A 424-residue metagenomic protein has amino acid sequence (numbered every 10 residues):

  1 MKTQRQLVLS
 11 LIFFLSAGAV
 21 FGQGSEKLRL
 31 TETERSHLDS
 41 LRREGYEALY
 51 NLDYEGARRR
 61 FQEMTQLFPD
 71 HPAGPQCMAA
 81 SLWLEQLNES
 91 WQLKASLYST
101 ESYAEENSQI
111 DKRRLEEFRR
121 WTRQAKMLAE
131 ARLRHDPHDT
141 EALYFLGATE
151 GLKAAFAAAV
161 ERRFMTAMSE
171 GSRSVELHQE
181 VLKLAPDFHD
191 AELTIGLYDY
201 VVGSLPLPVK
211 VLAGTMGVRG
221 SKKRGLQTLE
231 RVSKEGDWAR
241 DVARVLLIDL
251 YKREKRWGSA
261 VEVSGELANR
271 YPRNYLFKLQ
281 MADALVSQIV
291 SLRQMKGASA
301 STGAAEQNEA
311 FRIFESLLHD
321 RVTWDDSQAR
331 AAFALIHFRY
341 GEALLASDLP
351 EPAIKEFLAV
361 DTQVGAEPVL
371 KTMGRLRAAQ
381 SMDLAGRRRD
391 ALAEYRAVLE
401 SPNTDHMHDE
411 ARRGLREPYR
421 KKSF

Functional and structural regions predicted by a protein language model:
G24-E44, A48-F61, D70, S81-H138 (+5 more regions): Short coil/linker segments at helix-helix boundaries
R43, C77, L84, F145 (+9 more regions): "A position-specific structural signal for the A-helix of alpha-solenoid helical repeats
Y50, L84, L152, V201 (+5 more regions): Register position in tetratricopeptide repeats
Q66, E176, K183, S233-K234 (+4 more regions): Amphipathic alpha-helical segments of tetratricopeptide repeats
P69-D70, P137, A185-D187, D237-W238 (+5 more regions): Short coil turns that delineate tetratricopeptide repeat
V175, Q179, G217-S221, L226 (+2 more regions): TPR/TPR-like (Sel1-like) alpha-helical repeat modules
R240-K252, D283-I289, Q307, E315 (+1 more regions): Alpha-helical adaptor scaffolds
